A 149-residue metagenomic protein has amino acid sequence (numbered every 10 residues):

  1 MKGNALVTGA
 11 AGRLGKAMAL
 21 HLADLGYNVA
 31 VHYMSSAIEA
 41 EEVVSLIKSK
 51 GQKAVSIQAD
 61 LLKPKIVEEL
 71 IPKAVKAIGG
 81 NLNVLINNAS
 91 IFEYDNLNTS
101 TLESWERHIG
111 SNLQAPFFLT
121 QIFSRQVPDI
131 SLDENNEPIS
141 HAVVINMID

Functional and structural regions predicted by a protein language model:
K2-G3, Q52-K53, G80-L82, V127-D149: Active-site loop of short-chain dehydrogenase/reductase
N4, A11-G12: Conserved glycine-rich cofactor-binding loop
Y27-E41: Conserved glycine-rich Rossmann-like NAD(P)H-binding loop of the short-chain dehydrogenase/reductase
A37, Q58-L70, L102: The beta1-alpha1 cofactor-binding region of Rossmann-like NAD(H)/NADP(H)-dependent oxidoreductases
N88-E93: Conserved NAD(P)H cofactor-binding loop of Rossmann-fold oxidoreductase domains
N96-L97, S104-I109: Substrate-binding pocket helix/loop in short-chain dehydrogenase/reductase
T120-Q121: A short, exposed helix-loop element centered on a Lys and neighboring polar residues
